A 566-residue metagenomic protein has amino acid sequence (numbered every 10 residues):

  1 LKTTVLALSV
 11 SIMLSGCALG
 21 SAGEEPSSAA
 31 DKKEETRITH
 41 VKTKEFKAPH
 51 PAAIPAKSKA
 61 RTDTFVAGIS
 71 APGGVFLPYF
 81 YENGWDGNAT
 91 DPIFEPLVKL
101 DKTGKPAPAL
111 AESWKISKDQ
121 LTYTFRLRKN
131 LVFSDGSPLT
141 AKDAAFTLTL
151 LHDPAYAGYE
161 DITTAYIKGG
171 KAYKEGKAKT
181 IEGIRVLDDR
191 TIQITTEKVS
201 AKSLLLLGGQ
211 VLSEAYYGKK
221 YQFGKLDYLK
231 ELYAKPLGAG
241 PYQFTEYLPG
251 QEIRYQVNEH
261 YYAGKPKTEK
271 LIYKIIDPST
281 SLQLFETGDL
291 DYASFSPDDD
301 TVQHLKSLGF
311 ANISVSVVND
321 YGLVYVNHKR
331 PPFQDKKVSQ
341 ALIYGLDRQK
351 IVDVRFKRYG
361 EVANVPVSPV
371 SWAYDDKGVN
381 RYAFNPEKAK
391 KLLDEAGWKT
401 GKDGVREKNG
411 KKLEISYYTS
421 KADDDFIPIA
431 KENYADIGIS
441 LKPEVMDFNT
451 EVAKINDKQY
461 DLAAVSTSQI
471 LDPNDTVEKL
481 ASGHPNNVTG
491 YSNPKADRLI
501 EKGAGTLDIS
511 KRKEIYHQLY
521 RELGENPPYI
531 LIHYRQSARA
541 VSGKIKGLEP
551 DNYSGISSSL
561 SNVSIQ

Functional and structural regions predicted by a protein language model:
K47-P51, G68-K118, L237: N-terminal lobe/hinge region of extracytoplasmic solute-binding protein
E112-G158, Q193, P332: Aromatic- and charge-enriched surface segment that lines or borders ligand/interaction sites
D161-K219: Surface-exposed binding/hinge segments that line and control ligand-binding clefts or catalytic entry sites
S200-K202, G208-P266, K270, E387 (+1 more regions): Gly/Pro-rich hinge or "lid" segments in bacterial periplasmic/extracellular proteins
K230-Y233, V257-H304, K431, S440-K442 (+1 more regions): Ligand-site clamp/hinge motif
P249, K399-Q469, I509: Ligand/substrate-recognition segments at binding pockets and active sites
Q334-E432: Append "and occasionally in soluble cytosolic enzymes with long acidic Gly/Pro-rich linkers
G345-D376, A422-I429, V452-Q566: Detector for C-terminal structural segments
